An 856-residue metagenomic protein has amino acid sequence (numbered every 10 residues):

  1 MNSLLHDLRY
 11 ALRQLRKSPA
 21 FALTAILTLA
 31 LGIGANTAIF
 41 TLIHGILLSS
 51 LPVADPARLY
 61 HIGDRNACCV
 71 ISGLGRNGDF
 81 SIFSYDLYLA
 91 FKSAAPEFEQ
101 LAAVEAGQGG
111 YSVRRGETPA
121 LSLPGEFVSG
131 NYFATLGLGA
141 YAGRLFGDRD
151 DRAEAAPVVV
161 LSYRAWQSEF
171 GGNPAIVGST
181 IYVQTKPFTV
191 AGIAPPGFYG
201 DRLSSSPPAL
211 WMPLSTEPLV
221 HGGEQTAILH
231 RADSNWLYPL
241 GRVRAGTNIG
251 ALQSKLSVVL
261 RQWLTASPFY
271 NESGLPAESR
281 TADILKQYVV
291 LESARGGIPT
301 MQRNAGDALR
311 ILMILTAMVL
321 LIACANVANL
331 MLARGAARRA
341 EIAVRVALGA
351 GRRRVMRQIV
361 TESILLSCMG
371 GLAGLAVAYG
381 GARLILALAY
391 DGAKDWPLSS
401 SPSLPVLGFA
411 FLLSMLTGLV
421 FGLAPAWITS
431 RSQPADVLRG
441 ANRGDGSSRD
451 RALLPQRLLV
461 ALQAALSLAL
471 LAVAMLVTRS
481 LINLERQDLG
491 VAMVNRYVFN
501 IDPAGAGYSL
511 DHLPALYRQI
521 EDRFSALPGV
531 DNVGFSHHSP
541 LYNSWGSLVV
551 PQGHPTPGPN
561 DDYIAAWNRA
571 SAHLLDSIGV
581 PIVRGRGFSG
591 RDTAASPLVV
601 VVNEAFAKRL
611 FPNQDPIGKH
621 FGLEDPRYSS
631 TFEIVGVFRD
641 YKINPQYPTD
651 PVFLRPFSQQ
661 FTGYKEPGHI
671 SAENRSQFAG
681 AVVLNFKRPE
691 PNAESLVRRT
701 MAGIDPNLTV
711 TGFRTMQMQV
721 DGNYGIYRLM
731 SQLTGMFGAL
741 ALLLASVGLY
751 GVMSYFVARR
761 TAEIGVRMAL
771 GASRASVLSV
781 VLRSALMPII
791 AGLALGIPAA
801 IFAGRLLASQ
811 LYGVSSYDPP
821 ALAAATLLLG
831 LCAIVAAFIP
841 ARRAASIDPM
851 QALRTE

Functional and structural regions predicted by a protein language model:
M1-A22, G297-Q302, L330-R357, T361 (+3 more regions): Alpha-helical transmembrane segments of integral membrane proteins
M1-F21, V53, F80, P119 (+11 more regions): Membrane-helix entry/capping segments
Y10, N36-V177, Y182-T189, S205 (+10 more regions): Structured, solvent-exposed hinge/loop segments at the ends of secondary-structure elements
P19-P52, I322-C324, S367-G371, Q456-S480 (+3 more regions): Short, strongly hydrophobic transmembrane alpha-helices
I39-L42, A328, I364-V437, R479 (+1 more regions): Small-residue-rich transmembrane alpha-helices
I43-L59, A67-V70, S206-W211, S215-Q225 (+10 more regions): Short juxtamembrane loops and helix-capping segments at transmembrane helix boundaries of multi-pass membrane proteins
A191-G200, P218-R303, Q519-V533, A605 (+2 more regions): "Rare, low-scoring activations can occur in soluble or secreted enzymes where short amphipathic helices or signal
A323-S367, V747-M787, L793, R843 (+1 more regions): Interfacial "coupling" helices/loops that link adjacent transmembrane helices in transporter permeases
